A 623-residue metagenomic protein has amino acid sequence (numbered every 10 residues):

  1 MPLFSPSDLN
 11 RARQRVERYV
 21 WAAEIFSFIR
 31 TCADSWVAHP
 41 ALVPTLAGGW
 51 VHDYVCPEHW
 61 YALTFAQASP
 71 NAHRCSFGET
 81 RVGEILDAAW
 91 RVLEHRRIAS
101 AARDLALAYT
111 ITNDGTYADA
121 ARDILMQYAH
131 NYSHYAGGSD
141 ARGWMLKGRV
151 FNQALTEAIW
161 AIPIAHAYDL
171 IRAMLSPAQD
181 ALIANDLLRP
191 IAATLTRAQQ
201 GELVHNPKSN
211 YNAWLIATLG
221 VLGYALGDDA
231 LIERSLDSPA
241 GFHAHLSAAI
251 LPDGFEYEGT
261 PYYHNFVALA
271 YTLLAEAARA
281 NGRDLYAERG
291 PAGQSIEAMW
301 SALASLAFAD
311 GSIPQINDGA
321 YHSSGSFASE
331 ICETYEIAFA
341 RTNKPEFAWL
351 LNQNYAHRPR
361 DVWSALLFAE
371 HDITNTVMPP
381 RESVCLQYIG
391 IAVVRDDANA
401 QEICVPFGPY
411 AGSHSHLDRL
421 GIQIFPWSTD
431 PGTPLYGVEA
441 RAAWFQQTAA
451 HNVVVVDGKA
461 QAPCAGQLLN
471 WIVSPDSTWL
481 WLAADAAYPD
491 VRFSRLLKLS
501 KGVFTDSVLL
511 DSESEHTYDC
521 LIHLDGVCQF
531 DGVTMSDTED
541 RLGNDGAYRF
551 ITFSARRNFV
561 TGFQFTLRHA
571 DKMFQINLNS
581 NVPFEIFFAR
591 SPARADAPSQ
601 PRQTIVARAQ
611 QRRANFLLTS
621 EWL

Functional and structural regions predicted by a protein language model:
M1-P207, A213-G220, L236, A240 (+5 more regions): Extracellular glycan-targeting catalytic surfaces
P2-E17, L386, I391, D396-T448 (+3 more regions): Terminal accessory carbohydrate-recognition/targeting modules of carbohydrate-active enzymes
A12-R15, E58, A62-E94, H322-V362 (+3 more regions): Aromatic (Trp/Tyr) and acidic
T112, I171-L182, E202, L226-A230 (+1 more regions): Inter-helical turn/loop segments and adjacent helix faces that build the functional surface of alpha-helical bundle
F151-L155, L203-N210, L251, F255-Y262 (+2 more regions): Alpha-helix capping and helix-loop boundary segments enriched in small/acidic/polar residues
L215-G220, L226, Y262-W427, N615: Carbohydrate-active enzyme catalytic cores, enriched for enzymes that act on polyanionic acidic polysaccharides
A230, S235-R283, A392, A398 (+3 more regions): Long, repeat-rich segments with strong aromatic
Y436-L623: CBM-like, beta-strand-rich accessory domains located in the C-terminal region of large, secreted polysaccharide-active
